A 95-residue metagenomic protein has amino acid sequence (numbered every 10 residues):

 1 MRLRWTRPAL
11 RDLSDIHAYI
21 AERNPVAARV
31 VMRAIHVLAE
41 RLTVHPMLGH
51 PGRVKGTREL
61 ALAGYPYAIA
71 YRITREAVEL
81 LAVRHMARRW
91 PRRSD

Functional and structural regions predicted by a protein language model:
R2-T57, T74-A77, R93-D95: Basic, Lys/Arg-enriched alpha-helical interface segments
G52-R53, L62-G64: Short solvent-exposed loop/turn micro-motifs enriched in small/polar/acidic residues
L62, A68, R72-D95: Enriched for short, Lys/Arg-rich terminal
